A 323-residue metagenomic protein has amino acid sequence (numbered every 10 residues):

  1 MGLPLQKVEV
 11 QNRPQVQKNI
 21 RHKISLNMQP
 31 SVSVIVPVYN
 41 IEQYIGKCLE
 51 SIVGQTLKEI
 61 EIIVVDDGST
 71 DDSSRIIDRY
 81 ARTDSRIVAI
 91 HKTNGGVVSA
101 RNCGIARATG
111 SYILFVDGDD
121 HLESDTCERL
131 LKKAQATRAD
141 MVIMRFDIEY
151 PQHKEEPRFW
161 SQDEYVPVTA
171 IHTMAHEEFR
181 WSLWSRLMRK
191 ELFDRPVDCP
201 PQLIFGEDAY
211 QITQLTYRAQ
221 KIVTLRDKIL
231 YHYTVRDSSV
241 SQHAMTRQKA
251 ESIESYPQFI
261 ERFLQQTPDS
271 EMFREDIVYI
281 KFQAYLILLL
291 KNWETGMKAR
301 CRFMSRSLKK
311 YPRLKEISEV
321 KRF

Functional and structural regions predicted by a protein language model:
P4-K7, R21-M28, R138, N292-F323: Membrane-interface aromatic/basic loop that binds lipid-linked glycans or pyrophosphate carriers, typified by
N40-G54: Short, well-formed alpha-helical segments that are part of the catalytic scaffolds of diverse glycosyltransferases
S51, D66-R75, T93: A conserved acidic beta->alpha catalytic loop
K92-A108: Glycine-rich, basic loop-to-helix element that forms the pyrophosphate-binding segment of sugar-nucleotide handling
I113: Short aromatic/hydrophobic "clamp" motif used to bind/position activated sugar donors
T126-Q202: Flexible acidic/His/Gly-enriched loops in nucleotide-sugar-dependent glycosyltransferase catalytic domains
T169-R247, S252: Conserved nucleotide-sugar donor-binding catalytic segment
I229-R236, Q242-E271, Q283, L288-L314: Catalytic core of nucleotide-sugar-dependent glycosyltransferases
